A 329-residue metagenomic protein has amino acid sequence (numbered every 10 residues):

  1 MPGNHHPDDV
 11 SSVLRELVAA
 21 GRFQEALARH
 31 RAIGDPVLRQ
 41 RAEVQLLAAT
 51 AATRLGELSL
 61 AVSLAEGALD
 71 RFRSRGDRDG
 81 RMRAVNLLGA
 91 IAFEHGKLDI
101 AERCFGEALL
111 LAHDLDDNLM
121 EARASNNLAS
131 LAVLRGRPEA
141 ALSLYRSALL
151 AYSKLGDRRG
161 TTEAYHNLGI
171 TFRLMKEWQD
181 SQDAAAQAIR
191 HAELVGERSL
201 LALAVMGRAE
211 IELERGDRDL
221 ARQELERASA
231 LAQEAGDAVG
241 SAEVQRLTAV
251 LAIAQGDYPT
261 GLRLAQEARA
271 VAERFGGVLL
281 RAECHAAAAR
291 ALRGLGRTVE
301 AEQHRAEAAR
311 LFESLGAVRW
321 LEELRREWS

Functional and structural regions predicted by a protein language model:
M1-V13, R263, E267-A270, R274-S329: C-terminal non-catalytic interaction modules
M1-V85, L109, S314-S329: Flexible inter-repeat linkers and adjacent short helices within tandem amphipathic alpha-helical repeat scaffolds
V18-A19, L46-R54, D79-E94, L119-L134 (+7 more regions): Conserved alpha-helical positions within TPR/SEL1-like repeat arrays
G34-V37, R73-D77, E94, L111-D117 (+7 more regions): Short coil/turn linkers that connect adjacent helices within long alpha-helical scaffolds, especially alpha-solenoid
E177-G277: Eukaryotic tandem repeat interaction scaffolds
